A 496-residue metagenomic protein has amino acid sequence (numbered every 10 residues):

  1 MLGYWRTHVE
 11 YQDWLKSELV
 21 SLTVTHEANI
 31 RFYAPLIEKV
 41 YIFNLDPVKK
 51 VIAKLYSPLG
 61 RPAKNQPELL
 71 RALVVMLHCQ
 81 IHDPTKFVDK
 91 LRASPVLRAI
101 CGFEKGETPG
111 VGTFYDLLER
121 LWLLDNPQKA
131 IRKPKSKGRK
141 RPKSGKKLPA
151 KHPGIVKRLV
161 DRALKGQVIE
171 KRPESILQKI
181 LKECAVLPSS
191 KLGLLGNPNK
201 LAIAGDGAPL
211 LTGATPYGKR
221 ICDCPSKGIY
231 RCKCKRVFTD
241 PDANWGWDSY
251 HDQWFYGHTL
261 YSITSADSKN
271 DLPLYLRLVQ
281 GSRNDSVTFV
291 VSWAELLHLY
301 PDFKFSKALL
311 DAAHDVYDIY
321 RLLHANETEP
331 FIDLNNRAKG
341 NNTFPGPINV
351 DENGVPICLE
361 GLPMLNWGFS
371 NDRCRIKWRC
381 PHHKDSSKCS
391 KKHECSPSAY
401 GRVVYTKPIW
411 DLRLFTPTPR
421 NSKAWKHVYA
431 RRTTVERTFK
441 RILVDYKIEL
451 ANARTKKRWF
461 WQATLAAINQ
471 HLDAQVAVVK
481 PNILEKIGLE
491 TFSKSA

Functional and structural regions predicted by a protein language model:
M1-L69, V74, H78, K105 (+5 more regions): Dynamic "connector" segments at or just before major functional cores
P67-L77, L260-Y261, V291, K440: Contiguous, well-ordered alpha-helical segments that form the cores/surfaces of helical PPI scaffolds
P84-G102, K135: DNA-recognition alpha helix
L91-R92, P347-R373, P408-K456: Short amphipathic alpha-helical "interface-anchor" segments enriched in bulky aromatics
C101-W122: Major-groove recognition helix of helix-turn-helix-like DNA-binding domains
W122-A325, D333: Polybasic low-complexity intrinsically disordered regions
S286-D385, P419: An internal, acidic/charged active-site-proximal segment that coordinates divalent cations and/or engages
W425-A496: Basic, amphipathic alpha-helical segments enriched in Lys/Arg and hydrophobic/aromatic residues
